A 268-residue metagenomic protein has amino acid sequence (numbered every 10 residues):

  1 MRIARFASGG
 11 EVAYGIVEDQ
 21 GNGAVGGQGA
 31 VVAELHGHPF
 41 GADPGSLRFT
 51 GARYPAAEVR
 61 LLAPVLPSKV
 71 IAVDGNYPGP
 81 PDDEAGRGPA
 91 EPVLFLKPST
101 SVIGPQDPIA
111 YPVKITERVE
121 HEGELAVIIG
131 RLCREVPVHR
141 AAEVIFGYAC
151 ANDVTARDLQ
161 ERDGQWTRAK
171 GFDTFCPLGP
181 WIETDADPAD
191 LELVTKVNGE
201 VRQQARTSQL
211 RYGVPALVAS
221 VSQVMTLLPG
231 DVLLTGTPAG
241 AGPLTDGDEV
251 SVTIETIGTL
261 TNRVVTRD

Functional and structural regions predicted by a protein language model:
M1-P92, A186-P188, S251-T253: N-terminal non-catalytic cap/leader segment that marks the start of a structured domain
R5, Q20, G26-Q28, G51-R53 (+3 more regions): Catalytic-pocket segment enriched in acidic/His residues
A63, K69, R87, E117-V119 (+3 more regions): Residue "hotspots" at secondary-structure boundaries inside conserved domains
L66, G104, E120-E122, L228 (+1 more regions): Residue-level recognition of short, solvent-exposed, well-ordered loop/turn junctions that link secondary-structure
R87-P105, H121, S251-T256: Structural signature of FAD isoalloxazine-binding scaffolds in flavoprotein oxidoreductases
P105-A126: A structural-propensity feature for long, helix-poor, extended segments
R134-Y148: N-terminal accessory regions of nucleic-acid-interacting proteins
